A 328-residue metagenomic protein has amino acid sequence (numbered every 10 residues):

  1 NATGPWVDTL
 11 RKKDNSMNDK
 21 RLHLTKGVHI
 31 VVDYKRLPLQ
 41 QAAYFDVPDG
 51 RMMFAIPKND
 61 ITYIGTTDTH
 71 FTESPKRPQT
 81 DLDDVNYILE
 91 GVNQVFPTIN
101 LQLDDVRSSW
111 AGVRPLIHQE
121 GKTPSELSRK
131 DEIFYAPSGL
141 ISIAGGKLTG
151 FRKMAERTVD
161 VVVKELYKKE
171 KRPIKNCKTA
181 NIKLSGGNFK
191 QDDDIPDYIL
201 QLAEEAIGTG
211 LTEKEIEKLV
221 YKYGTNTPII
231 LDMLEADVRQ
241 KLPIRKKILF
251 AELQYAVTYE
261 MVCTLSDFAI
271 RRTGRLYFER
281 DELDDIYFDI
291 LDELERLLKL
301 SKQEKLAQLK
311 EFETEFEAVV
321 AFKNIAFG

Functional and structural regions predicted by a protein language model:
N1, L24, P57: Conserved strand-loop elements at the edges of beta-sheets that form or border functional pockets
N1-T3, V7-D8: Acidic, glycine-rich loop-and-beta core segments that form the ion-binding/anion-interacting portion of active sites
T3, S16-N18, V32-P38, F45-V47 (+3 more regions): C-terminal accessory subdomains/tails of enzymes that are appended
D8-T9, R152: Alpha-helical elements of the RecA-like P-loop NTPase motor core of helicases
T9-V28: Glycine-rich beta-alpha-beta "Rossmann" dinucleotide-binding loop(s) and their flanking helix/strand
H29-V31, F54: Conserved hydrophobic/aromatic beta-strand scaffold that supports enzyme active sites
